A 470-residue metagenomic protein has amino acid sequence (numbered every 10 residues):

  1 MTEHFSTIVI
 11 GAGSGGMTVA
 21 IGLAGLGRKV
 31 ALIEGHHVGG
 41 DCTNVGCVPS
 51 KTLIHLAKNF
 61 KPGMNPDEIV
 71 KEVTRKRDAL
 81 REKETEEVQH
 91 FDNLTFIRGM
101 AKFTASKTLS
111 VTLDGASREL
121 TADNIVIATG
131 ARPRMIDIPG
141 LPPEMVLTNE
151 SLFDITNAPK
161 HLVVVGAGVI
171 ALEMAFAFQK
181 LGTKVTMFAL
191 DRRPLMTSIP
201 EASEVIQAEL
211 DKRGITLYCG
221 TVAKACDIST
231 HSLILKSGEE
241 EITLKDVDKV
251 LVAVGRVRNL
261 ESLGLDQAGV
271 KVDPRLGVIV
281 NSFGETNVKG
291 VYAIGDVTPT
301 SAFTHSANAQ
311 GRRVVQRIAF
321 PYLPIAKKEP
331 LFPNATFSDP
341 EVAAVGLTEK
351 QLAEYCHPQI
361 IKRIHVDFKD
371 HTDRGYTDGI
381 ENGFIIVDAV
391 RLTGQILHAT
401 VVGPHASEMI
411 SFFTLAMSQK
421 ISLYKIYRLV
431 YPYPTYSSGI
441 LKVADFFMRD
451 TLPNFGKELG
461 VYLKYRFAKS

Functional and structural regions predicted by a protein language model:
T2-G13, A158-G168: Beta1/beta-strand and adjacent pyrophosphate-binding region of the FAD-binding site in flavoprotein oxidoreductases
I8-H36, D41, V45-V48, T52-L53 (+3 more regions): Flexible, glycine-rich terminal cap/loop adjacent to redox cofactors in electron-transfer oxidoreductases
I8-I10, A101, E119-G130, V164-V165 (+4 more regions): Short hydrophobic core segments
C47, I127-K184, F188, T216-L217 (+3 more regions): Glycine-rich dinucleotide-binding loop and its adjacent helix/turn
S50-K76, P321: Glycine-rich active-site loop/strand segments that organize a redox cofactor
R75-T85, F153-D154, P159-V163, V169-L235 (+3 more regions): Rossmann-like dinucleotide-binding cores of NAD(P)H-dependent redox enzymes
R81-E82, F91, T95-R98, K102-G115 (+4 more regions): A Rossmann-like FAD-binding core segment of flavoenzymes
P142-A158, K245-F320, F412: FAD-site-proximal beta/loop scaffold in flavoenzymes
